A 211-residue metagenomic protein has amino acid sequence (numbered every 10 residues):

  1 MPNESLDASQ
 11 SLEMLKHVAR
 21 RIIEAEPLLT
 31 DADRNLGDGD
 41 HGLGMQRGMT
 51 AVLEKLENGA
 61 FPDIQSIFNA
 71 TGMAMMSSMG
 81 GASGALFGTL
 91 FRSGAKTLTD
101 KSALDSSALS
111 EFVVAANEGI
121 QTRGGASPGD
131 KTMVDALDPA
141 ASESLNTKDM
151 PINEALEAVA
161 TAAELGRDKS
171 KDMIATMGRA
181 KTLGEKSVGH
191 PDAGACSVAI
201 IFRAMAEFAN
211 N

Functional and structural regions predicted by a protein language model:
M1-N211: N-terminal loops that bind phosphate or other acidic moieties and the adjacent beta-alpha structural core
